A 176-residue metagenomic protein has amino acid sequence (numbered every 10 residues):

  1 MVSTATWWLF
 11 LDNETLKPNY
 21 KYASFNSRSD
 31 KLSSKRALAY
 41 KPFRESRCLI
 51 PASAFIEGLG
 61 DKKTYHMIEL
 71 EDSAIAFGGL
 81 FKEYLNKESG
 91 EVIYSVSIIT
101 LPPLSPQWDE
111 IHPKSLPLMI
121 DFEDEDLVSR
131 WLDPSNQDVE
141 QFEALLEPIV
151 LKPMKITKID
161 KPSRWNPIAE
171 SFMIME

Functional and structural regions predicted by a protein language model:
M1-R47: Short, His- and charge-rich active-site/binding loops that engage polyanionic ligands
D30-S33, S95-P103: Short, structured beta-strand/loop micro-motifs enriched in basic residues and often containing a Trp
K41-F43, G90-E91, I111: Extracellular/periplasmic catalytic domains that process cell-envelope and extracellular macromolecules
A54-F55, K82, E125: Conserved beta-strand elements of beta-rich interaction domains across eukaryotes, especially beta-propellers
L59-K63: Cytochrome P450 core scaffold surrounding the K-helix E-X-X-R motif and the conserved "meander" helix-loop region
L70-S89, Y94-T100: A motif-centric signal for short, conserved binding hotspots located in accessible loops or intrinsically disordered
P103-E176: C-terminal accessory segment of soluble enzyme catalytic cores
